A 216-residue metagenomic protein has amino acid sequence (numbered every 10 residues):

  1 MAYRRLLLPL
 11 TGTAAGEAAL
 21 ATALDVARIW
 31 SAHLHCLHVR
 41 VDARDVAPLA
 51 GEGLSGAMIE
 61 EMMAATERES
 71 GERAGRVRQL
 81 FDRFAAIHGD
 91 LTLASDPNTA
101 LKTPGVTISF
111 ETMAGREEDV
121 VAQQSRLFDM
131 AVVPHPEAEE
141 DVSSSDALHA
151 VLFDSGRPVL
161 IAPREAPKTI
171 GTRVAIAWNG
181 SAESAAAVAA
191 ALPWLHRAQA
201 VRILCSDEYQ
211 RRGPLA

Functional and structural regions predicted by a protein language model:
M1, A15, V41-R44, E52 (+2 more regions): Structural beta-alpha unit
M1-M62, D154-R157, K168-A216: Small/aliphatic-rich secondary-structure junction motif
G12, T107-T112, E137-E140, N179-G180: Short, flexible loop segments at the rims of nucleotide/cofactor-binding pockets, characterized by
A14, R68, E72, G115-D119 (+4 more regions): Residues at secondary-structure transition points
L20-T22, A27-I29, F110, E118-P167: Gly/Ser-rich helix-loop-strand patches that form or flank binding pockets for ribonucleotide-derived cofactors
C36, A94-S95, S109-T112, I161 (+1 more regions): A structural preference for short, hydrophobic beta-strand core positions in alpha/beta folds
M58-G75: A short acidic, glycine-rich active-site loop that binds or catalyzes chemistry on phosphate/adenosine moieties
N98-T103, R164-I170: Short boundary motifs at domain starts and secondary-structure transition points
